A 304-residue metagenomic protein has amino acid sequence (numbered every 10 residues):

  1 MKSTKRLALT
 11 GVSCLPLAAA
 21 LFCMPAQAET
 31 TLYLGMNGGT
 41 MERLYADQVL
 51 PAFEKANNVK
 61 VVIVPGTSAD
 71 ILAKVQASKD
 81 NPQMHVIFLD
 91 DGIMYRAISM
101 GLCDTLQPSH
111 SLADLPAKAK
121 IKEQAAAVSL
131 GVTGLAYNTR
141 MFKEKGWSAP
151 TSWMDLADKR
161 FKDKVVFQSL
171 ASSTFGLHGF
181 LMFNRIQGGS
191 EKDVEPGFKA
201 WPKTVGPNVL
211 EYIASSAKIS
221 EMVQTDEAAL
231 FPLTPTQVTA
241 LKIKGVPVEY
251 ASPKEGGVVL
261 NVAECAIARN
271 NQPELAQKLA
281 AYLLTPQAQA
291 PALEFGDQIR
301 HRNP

Functional and structural regions predicted by a protein language model:
F22-A28: Sec/Tat signal peptide C-region and signal peptidase I cleavage site
E29-R96: Early extracytoplasmic/lumenal segment of secretory-pathway proteins
G39-A46, Q83-M84, F88-Q224: Extracytoplasmic ligand-binding site segments that recognize negatively charged/polar headgroups
G92-R96, Q224, A229-P247: A ligand-binding cleft/hinge motif common to bilobed small-molecule-binding domains
D104-H110, Q124-A127, M154, L230 (+2 more regions): Short beta-strand->loop
L115, K199-V205, Y212-I213, K244-A268: Periplasmic-binding protein-like
A136-M141, N184-I186, L260-P273, P291-A292: A bilobed periplasmic-binding-protein/Venus flytrap-type ligand-binding module shared by bacterial periplasmic
I267-P304: Mature extracytoplasmic/periplasmic domains
